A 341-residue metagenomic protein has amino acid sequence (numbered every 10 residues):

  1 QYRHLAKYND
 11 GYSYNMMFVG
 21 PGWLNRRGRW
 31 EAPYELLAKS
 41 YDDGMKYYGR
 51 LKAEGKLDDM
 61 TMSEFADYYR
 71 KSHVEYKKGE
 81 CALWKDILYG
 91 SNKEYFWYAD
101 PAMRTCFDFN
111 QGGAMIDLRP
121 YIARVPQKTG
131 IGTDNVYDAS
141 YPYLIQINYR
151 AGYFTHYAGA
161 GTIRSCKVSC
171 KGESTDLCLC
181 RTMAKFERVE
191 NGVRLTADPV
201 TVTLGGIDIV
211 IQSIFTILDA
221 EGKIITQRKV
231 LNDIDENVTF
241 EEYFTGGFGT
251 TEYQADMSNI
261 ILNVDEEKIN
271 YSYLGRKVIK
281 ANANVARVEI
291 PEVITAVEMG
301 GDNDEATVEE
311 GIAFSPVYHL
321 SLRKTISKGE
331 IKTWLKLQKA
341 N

Functional and structural regions predicted by a protein language model:
Q1-F96: C-terminal domain-boundary segment and adjacent tail
Q1-Y2, D10-G20, E190, D198-T201 (+3 more regions): Beta-strand-rich recognition/accessory modules
A82-Q111, I122: Long, low-complexity C-terminal extensions of enzymes
D86-G90, F96, C178-V189, F215-I217 (+4 more regions): Short, exposed beta-strand/loop patches in secreted or surface proteins that constitute
K93-W97, R188-D198, K223-I225: Short, hydrophobic/aromatic-rich segments at coil-to-beta transitions
A102-F109, I209-D219, I269-S272, I279 (+1 more regions): Broad, structure-driven detector of short, well-ordered beta-strand segments within folded domains
R104-V202: Acidic-aromatic substrate-binding/catalytic surfaces of carbohydrate-active enzymes
D117-Y121, V200, I207-I211, D219-K268: Acidic (Asp/Glu-rich), glycine- and aromatic
